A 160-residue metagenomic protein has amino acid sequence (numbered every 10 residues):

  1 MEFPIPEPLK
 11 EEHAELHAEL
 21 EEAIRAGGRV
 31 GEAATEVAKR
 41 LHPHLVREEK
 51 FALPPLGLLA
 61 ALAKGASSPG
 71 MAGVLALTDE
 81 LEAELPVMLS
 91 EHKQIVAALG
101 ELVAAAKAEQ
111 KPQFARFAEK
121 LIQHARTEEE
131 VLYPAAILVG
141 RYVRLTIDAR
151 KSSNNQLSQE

Functional and structural regions predicted by a protein language model:
M1-E160: Small-residue-biased structural context
